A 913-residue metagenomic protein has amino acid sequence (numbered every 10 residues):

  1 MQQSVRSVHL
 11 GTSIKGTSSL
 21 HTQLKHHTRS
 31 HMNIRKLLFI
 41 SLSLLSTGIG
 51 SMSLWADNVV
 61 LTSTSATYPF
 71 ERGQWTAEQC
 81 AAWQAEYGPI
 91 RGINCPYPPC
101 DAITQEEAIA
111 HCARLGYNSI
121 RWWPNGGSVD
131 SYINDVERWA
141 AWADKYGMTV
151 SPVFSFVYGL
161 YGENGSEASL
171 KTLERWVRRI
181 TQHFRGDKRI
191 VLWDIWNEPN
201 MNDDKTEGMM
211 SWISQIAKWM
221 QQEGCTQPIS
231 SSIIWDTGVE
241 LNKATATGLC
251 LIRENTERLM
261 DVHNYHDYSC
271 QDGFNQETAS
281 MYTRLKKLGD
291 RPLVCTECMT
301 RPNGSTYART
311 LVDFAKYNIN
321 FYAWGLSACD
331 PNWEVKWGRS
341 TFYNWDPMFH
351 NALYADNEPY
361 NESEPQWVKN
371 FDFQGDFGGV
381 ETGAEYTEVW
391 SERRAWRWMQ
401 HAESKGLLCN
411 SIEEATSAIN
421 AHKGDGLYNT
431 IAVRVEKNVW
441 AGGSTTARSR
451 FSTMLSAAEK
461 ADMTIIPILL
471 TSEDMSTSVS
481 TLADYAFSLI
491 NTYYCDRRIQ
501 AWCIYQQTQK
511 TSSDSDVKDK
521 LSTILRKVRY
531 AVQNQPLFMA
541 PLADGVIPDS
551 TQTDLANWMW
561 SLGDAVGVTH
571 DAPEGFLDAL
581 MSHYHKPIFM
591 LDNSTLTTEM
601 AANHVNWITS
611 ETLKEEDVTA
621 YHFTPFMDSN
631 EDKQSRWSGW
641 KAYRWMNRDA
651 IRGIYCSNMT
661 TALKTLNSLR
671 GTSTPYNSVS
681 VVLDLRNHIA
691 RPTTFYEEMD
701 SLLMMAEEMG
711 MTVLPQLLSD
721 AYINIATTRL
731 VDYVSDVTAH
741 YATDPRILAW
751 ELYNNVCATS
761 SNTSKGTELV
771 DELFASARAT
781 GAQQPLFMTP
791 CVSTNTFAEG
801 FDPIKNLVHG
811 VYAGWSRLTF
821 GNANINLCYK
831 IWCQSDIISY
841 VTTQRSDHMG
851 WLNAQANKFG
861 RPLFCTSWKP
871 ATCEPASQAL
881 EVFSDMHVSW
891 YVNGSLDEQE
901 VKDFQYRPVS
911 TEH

Functional and structural regions predicted by a protein language model:
Q3-S4, L24-H26: Cationic, low-complexity basic patches in intrinsically disordered or flexible, solvent-exposed regions
I40-G50: Bacterial N-terminal signal peptides
S51-A56: Boundary at the C-terminal end of the N-terminal hydrophobic targeting segment
N58-M260, L288, P302, D330 (+10 more regions): Active-site mouth of glycoside hydrolases
Y161, N197-D204, D236, Y265-Y268 (+8 more regions): Active-site clefts of carbohydrate-active enzymes
V294, M299-F373, P587-Y643, F864-H913: Substrate-binding cleft of secreted/luminal carbohydrate-active enzymes
